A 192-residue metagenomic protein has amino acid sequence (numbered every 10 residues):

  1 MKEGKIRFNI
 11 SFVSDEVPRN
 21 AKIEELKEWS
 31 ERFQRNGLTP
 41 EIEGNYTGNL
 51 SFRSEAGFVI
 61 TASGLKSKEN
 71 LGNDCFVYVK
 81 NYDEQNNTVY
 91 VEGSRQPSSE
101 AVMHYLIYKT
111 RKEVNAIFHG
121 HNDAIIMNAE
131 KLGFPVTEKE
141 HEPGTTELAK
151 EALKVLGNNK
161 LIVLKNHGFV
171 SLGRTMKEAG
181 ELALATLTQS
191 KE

Functional and structural regions predicted by a protein language model:
M1-E192: Glycine-rich flexible loops
